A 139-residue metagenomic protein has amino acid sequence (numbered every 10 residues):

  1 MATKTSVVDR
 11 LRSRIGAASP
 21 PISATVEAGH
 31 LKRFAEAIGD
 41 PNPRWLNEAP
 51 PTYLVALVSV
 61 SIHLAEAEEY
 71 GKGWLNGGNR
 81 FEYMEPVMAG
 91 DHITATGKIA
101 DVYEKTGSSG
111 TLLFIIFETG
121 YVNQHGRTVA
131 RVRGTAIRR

Functional and structural regions predicted by a protein language model:
M1-G78: Hot-dog-fold acyl-thioester-processing enzymes
M1-S6, R10, P86-R139: HotDog/MaoC-like acyl-thioester-processing domains
S23-T25, R80-E82, T135-I137: Generic structural detector for well-ordered beta-strands
F34, W45, Y53, F81-Y83 (+3 more regions): Aromatic side chains
E68-D91, A95: Mid-chain, well-packed structural core segment of small domains
